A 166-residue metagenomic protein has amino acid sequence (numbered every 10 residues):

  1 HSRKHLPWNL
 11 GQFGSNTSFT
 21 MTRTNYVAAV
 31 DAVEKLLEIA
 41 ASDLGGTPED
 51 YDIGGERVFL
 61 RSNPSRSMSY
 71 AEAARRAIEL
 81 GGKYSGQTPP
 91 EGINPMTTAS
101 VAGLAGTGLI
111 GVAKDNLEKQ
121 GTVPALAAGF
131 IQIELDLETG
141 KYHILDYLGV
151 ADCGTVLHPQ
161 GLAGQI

Functional and structural regions predicted by a protein language model:
H1-I166: Cofactor-binding beta-sheet edge motifs in enzyme active sites
